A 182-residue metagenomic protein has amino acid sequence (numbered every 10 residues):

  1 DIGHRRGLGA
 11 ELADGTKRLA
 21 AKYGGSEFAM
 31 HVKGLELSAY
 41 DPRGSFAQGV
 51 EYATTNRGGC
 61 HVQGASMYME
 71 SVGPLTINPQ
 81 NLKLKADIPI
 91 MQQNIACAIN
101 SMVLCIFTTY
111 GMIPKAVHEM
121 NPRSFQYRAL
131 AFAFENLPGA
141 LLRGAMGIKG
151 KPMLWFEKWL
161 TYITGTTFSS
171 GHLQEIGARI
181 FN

Functional and structural regions predicted by a protein language model:
I2-N182: Extended C-terminal regions of large enzymes
